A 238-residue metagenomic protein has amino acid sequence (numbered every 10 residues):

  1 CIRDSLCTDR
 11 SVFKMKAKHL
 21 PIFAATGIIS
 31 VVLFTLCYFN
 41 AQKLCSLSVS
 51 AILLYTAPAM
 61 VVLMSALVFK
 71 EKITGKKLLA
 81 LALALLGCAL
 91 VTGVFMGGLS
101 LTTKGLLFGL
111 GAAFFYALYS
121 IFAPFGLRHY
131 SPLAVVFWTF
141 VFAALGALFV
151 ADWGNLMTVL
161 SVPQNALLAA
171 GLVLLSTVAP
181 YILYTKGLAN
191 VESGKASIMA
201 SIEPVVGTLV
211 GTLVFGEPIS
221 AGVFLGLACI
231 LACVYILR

Functional and structural regions predicted by a protein language model:
R3-S5, V61-L63, G97-N155, L183: Transmembrane alpha-helical segments that form core, pore/gating elements of small-molecule transporters/exporters
C7-S48, L54, L90, V173-V191: Specific transmembrane alpha-helical segments of multi-pass solute transporters/efflux pumps, especially DMT/EamA
M15-P21, G93-F115, D152-G171, P218-A228: Juxtamembrane helix-entry segments on the extracytoplasmic side of multipass membrane proteins
K18-T26, I73-L85, G105-L106, Y130-F140: Cytoplasmic-side transmembrane-helix entry/capping segments in multi-pass membrane proteins
A24, M64, I73-V94, L145-A147 (+3 more regions): Hydrophobic transmembrane alpha-helices of multi-pass small-molecule transport proteins
G27-V32, L36, A59-L63, A89 (+6 more regions): Hydrophobic/small/kink-forming positions within alpha-helical transmembrane segments of polytopic membrane proteins
V31, T35, S50-T56, F122-A144 (+1 more regions): Helix-helix packing/entry segments at the starts of transmembrane helices
L44, K70-K72, S100, H129 (+2 more regions): Helix-loop interface residues and adjacent transmembrane-helix termini in multi-pass membrane transporters, primarily
